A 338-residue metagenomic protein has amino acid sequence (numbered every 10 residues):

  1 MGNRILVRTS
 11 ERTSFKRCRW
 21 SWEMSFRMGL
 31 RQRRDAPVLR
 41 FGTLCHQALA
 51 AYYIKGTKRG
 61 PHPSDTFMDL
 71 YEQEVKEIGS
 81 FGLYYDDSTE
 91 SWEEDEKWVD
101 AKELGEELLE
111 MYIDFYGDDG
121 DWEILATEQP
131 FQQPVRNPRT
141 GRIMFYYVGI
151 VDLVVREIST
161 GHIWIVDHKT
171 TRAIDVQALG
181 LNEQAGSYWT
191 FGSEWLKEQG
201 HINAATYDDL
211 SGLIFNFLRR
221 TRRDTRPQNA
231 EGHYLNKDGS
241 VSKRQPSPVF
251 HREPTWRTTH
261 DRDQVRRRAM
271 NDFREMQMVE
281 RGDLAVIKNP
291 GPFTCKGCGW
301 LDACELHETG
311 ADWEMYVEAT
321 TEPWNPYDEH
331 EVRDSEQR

Functional and structural regions predicted by a protein language model:
M1-R12: Short acidic, Pro/Gly- and aromatic-enriched capping/linker segments at domain boundaries
R12-T13, R17-T57, K102, E106 (+2 more regions): Nuclease catalytic cores
K16-S25, V154-D167, N271-E275: Active-site-adjacent bridging/hinge elements
M28, A50-T57, I113, G117 (+5 more regions): Hydrophobic/aromatic-lined pockets within catalytic cores
L44, V148-I150, L210: Extracellular structured ligand-interaction cores
A48-V135: A non-catalytic, helix-rich entry segment at domain boundaries
L125-K197: Non-catalytic protein-protein interaction segments used by genome-maintenance enzymes to assemble and couple activities
Q177-A178, S193-R338: Metal-dependent nuclease catalytic regions and adjoining charged, substrate-binding loops involved in nucleic-acid end
